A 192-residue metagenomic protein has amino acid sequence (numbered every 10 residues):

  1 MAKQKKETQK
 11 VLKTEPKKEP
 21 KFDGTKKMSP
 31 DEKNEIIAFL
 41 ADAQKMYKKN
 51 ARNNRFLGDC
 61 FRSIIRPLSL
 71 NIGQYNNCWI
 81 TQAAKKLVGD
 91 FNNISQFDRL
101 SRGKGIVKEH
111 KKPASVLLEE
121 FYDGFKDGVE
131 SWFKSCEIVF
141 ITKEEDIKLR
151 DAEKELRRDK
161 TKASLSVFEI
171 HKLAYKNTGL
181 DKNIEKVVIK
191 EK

Functional and structural regions predicted by a protein language model:
A2-G103, E153-K160, E169-N183, V188-K192: Nuclease and nuclease-like effector domains acting on nucleic acids or nucleotide cofactors
N50, V116-G124, T142, A152 (+1 more regions): Generic marker of "main functional regions" within proteins
N53, N92, E119-D127, E145 (+1 more regions): Generic detector of ordered, mature protein regions
R99-F133: Histidine-centered nuclease catalytic patch
V107-K108, V139-K143, N183-K186: A structural signal for short, well-ordered beta-strand segments and their strand-loop junctions that often border
W132-K160: Short Cys/His-centered divalent metal-binding micro-motifs
